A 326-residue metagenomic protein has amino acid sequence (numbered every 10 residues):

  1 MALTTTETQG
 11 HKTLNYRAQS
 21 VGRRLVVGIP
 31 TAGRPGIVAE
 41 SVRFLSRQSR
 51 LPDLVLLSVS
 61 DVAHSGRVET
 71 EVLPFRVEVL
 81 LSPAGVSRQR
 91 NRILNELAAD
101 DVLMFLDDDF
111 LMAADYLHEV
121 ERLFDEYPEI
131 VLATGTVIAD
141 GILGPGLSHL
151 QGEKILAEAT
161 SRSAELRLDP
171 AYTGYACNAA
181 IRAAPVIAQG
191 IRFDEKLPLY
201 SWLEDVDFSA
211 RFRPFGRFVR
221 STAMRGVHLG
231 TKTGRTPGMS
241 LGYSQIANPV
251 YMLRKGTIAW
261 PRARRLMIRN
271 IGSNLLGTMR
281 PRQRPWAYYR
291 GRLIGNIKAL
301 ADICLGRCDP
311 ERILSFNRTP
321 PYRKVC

Functional and structural regions predicted by a protein language model:
M1-R47: N-proximal low-complexity "stem/linker" segments adjacent to membrane-targeting elements
V42-L81: Acidic donor-binding segment of Leloir-type glycosyltransferases
S87-V102: Active-site nucleotide-sugar/metal-binding loop of Leloir-type enzymes
D115-S148: Conserved donor NDP-sugar-binding/catalytic core segment of glycosyltransferases
G152-Y172: Short, flexible, basic/aromatic active-site loop/helix in glycosyltransferases
G174-G190, E195-M224: A short, conserved alpha-helix in the catalytic core of glycosyltransferases
Y200, R217-M239, P249-M252: Active-site donor/metal-binding and catalytic loop motifs of nucleotide-sugar-dependent glycosylation enzymes
S240-N248, W260-C326: Non-catalytic, C-terminal membrane-associated alpha-helical segments of glycosyltransferases
